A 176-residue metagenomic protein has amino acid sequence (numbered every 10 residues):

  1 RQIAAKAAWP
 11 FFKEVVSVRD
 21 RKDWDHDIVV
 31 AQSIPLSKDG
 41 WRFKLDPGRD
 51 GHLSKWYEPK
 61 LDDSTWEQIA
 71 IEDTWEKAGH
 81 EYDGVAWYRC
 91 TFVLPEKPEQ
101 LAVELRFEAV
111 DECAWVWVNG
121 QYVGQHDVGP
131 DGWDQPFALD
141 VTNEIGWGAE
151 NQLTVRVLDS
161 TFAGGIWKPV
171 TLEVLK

Functional and structural regions predicted by a protein language model:
R1-E58, D63-E76, V128-G129, L139-K176: An acidic-aromatic loop/edge-strand motif
P59, D83-W87, P98, A109: Short, surface-exposed loop/turn motifs at beta-strand boundaries within globular domains
W66, F92-G120, L153-V157: Aromatic-lined ligand-binding clefts that engage carbohydrates, nucleic acids, or primary amines
K77, W117-L139: Solvent-exposed beta-strand/loop surfaces of large extracellular or lumenal domains
E81-D83, P98-Q100, G132-D134, I145-G148: Surface-exposed coil/turn segments at beta-strand junctions on protein surfaces, enriched
Y82-P95, P136-L139: Short beta-strands within extracellular/lumenal beta-sheet-rich domains
E112-W115, G124-Q125, T161-A163: Flexible loop/turn segments at secondary-structure boundaries
